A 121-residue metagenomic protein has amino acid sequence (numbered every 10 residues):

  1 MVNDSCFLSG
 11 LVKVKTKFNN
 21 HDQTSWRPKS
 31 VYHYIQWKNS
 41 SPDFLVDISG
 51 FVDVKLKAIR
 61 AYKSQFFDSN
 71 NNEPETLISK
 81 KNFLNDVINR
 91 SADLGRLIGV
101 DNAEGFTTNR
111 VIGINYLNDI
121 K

Functional and structural regions predicted by a protein language model:
M1-K121: Metal-dependent de-N-acetylase/amidase catalytic core
